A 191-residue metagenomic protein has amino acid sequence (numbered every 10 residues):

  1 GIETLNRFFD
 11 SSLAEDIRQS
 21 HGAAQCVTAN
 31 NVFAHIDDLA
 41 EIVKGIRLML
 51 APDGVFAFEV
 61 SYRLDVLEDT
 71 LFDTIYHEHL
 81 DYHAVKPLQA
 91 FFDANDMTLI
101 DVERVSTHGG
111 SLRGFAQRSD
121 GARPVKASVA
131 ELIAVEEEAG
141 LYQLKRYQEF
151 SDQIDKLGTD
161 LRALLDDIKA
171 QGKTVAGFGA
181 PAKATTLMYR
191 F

Functional and structural regions predicted by a protein language model:
I2-D16: Conserved SAM-binding strand-loop segment of SAM-dependent methyltransferases
Q25-T28: A conserved beta-strand element that flanks and buttresses the S-adenosyl-L-methionine
V32: Hydrophobic adenine-recognition pocket in adenosine-nucleotide-binding enzymes
A40-A57: A short glycine-rich, Lys/Arg-flanked "PGG" loop and its adjoining helix->strand segment in the class I
F58-D81, V85-L88, F92: Short, glycine-/aromatic-enriched active-site segment of Class I SAM-dependent methyltransferases
M97-H108: Conserved S-adenosyl-L-methionine
H108-D155: Flexible, glycine-/basic-rich loop-and-beta segments that form/coincide with the SAM-dependent methyltransferase
Q153-Q171: A short, well-structured juxtamembrane/interface segment
